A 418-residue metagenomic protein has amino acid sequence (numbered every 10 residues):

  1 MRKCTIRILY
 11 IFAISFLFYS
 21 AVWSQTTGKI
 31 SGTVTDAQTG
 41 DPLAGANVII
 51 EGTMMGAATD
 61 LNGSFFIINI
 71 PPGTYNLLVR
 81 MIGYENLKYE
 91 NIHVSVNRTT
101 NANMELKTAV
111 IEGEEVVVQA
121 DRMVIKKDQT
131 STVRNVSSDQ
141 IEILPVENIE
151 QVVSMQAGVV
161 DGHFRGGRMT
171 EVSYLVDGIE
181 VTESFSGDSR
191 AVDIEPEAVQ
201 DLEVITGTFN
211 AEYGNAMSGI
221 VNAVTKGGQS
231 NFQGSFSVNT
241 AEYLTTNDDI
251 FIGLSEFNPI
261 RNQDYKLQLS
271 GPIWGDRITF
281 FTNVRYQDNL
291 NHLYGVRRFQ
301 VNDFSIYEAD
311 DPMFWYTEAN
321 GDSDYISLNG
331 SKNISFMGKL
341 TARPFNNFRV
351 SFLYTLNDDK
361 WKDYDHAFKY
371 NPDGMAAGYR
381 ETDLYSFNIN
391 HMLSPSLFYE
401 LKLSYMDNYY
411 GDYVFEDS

Functional and structural regions predicted by a protein language model:
M1-T26: Cleavable N-terminal targeting peptides that direct proteins into the secretory/outer-membrane pathway or into
W23-Q119, K126: Periplasm-facing N-terminal accessory domains of Gram-negative outer-membrane beta-barrel systems
E85, E90-A102, E114-I220, V224-G227 (+2 more regions): Periplasmic N-terminal accessory/gating domains of Gram-negative outer-membrane beta-barrel systems
A120, G234-E242, T282-D288, F352-L356 (+1 more regions): Transmembrane beta-barrel strands of outer-membrane/channel proteins
M123-I125, M169, I179-V181, A241-Y243 (+5 more regions): Structural signature of outer-membrane beta-barrel domains
F185, V204-I205, D249-G253, E318-D324 (+2 more regions): Extracytoplasmic loops and strand-loop junctions of Gram-negative outer membrane beta-barrel proteins
T245-I252, L293-F299, N357, D363-N371 (+1 more regions): Outer-membrane beta-barrel translocator domains and adjoining extracellular loop/strand segments of Gram-negative
N258-K360, R380-Y399: Transmembrane beta-barrel wall of Gram-negative outer-membrane proteins
